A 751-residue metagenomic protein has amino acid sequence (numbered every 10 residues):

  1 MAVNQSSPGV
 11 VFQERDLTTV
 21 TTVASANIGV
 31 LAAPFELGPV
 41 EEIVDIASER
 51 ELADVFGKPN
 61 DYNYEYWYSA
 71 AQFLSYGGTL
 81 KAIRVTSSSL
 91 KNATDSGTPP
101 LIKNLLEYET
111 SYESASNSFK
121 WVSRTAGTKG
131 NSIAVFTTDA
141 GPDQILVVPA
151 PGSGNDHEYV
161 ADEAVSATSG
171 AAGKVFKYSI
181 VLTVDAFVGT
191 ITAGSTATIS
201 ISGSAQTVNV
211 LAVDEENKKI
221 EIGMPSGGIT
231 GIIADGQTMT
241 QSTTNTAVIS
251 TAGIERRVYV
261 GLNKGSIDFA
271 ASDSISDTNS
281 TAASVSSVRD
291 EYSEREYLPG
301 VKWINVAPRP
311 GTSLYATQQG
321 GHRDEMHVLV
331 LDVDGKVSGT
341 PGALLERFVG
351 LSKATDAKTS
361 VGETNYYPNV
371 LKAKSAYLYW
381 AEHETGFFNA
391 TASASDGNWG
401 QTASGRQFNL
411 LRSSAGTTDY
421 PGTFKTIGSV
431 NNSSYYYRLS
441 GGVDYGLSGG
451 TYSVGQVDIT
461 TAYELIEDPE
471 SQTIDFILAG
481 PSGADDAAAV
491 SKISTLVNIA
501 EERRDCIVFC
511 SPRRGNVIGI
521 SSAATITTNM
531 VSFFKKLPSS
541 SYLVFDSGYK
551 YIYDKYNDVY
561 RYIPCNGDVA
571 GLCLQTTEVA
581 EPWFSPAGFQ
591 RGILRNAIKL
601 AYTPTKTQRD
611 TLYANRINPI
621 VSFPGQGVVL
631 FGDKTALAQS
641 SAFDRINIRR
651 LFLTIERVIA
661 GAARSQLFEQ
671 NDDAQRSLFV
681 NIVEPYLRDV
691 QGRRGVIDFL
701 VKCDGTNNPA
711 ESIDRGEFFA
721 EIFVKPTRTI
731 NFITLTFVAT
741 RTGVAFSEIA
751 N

Functional and structural regions predicted by a protein language model:
M1-K103, E107, S111-E113, F119-R124 (+5 more regions): Structured, hydrophobic secondary-structure cores that serve as assembly/anchoring elements
S7, E14, T94-E107, S123 (+6 more regions): Charged, amphipathic alpha-helical segments
T18, L37-E42, L52-A53, L90-N92 (+12 more regions): Short, surface-exposed beta-strand/loop "edge" segments at domain boundaries and coil↔beta transitions
D95, I102-S111, G130-T138, A161 (+6 more regions): Short amphipathic beta-strand/extended segments with alternating polar/hydrophobic composition
Y108-V122, V135-V288: Autoprocessing Asn-cyclization modules and mimics
T137-D143, T281, L345-L351, A487-A500: Short linear, low-complexity motifs centered on an aromatic residue
P142-I145, L351-V361, R741-N751: Short, cationic low-complexity segments
R289-A376: Beta-strand-rich solenoidal segments
